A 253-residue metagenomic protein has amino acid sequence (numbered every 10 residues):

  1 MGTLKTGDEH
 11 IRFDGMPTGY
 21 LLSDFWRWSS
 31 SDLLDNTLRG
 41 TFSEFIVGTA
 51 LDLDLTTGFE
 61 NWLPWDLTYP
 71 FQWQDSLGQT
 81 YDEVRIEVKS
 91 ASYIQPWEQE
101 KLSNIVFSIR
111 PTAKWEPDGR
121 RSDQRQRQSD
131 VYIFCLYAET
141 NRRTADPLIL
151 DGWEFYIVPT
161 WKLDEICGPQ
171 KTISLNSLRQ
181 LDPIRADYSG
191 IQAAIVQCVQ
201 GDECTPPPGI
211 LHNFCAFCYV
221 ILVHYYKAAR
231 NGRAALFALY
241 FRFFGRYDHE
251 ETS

Functional and structural regions predicted by a protein language model:
M1-V84, V88-L222, S253: Nucleic-acid endonuclease domains
T41, G245-D248: Exposed, low-complexity/repetitive linear segments and helix-based recognition motifs, biased toward charged/polar
N213, H224-Y226, Y240, D248: Intrinsic-disorder-associated, low-complexity terminal segments enriched in Asp/Asn/His/Tyr and depleted of Lys/Arg
Y219, N231, Y247-H249: Acidic/polar hotspots within intrinsically disordered regions
K227-F237: Positively charged N-terminal leader segments that act as targeting/secretion signals
